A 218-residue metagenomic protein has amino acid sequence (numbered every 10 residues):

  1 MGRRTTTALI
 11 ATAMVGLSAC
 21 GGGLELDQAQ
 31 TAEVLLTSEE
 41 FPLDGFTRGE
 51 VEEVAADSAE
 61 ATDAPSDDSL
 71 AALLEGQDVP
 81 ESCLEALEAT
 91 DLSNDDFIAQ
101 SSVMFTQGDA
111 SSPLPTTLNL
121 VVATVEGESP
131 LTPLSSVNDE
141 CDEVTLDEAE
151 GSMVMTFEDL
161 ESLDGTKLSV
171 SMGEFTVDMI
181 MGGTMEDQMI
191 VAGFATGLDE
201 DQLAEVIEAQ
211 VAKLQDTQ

Functional and structural regions predicted by a protein language model:
M1-L9: Bacterial N-terminal signal peptides that target proteins for export
G16-A19: C-terminal motif of bacterial Sec signal peptides marking the signal peptidase cleavage site
G21-Q100: N-terminal "mature-domain start" segment
E88, D96-T132: A short acidic-to-branched-hydrophobic micro-motif
S101-S102, T106-Q107, V177-E186: Short, surface-exposed beta-strand/loop micro-motifs that present aromatic residues
L118-V121, I180, D187-G197: Short, well-ordered beta-strand elements
L134-M181: Short Gly/Thr-rich strand-loop-strand
F194-Q218: Surface-exposed amphipathic alpha-helical segments
